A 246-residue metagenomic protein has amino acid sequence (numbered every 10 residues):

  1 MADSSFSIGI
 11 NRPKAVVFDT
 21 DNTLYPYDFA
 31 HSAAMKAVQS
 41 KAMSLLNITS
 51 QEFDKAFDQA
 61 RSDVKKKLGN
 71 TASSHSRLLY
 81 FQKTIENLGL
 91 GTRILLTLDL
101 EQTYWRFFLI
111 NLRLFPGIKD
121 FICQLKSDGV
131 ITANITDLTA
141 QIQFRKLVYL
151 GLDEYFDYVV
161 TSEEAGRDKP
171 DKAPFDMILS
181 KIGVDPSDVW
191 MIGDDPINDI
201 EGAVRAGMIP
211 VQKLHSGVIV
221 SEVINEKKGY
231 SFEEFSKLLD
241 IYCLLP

Functional and structural regions predicted by a protein language model:
M1-V16, F29, I48-Q51, T92-L95 (+3 more regions): Asp-based, Mg2+/Mn2+-dependent phosphohydrolase catalytic module
S32-L68: Conserved phosphoryl-transfer catalytic core
A37, K41, L45, F121-V130: A short, Lys/Arg-enriched amphipathic alpha-helix followed by its capping loop at the start of a domain
Q59-T103: A metal-dependent, Asp-based hydrolase signature
Y104-N111: Surface-exposed cleft-lining segments at the edges of enzyme active sites
